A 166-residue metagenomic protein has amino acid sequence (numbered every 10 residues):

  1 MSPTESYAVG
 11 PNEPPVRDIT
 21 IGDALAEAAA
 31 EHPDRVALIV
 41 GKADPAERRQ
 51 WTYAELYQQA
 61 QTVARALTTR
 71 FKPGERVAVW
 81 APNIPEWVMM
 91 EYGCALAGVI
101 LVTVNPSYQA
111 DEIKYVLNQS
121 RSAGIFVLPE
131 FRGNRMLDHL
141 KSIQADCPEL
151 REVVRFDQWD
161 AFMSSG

Functional and structural regions predicted by a protein language model:
M1-E13: Basic/polar N-terminal segments that are highly enriched at the extreme N-terminus, encompassing both cleavable
Y7-A8, K42-D44, R121: Short, histidine-centered active-site or binding-site loop motifs used for metal coordination, general acid-base
G10-I19, W159-G166: Flexible, low-complexity linker/hinge segments
E13-R17, E55, V102-V104: Short, flexible loop segments at the rims of nucleotide/cofactor-binding pockets, characterized by
V16-I39, Q58: A short N-terminal helical cap/helix-turn-helix that marks the beginning of AMP-binding/adenylate-forming
L25, M90, L140: Aromatic/hydrophobic pocket-lining residues that form π-stacking "cages" and hydrophobic walls in ligand
D34, L38-Y92, Q109-K114, D160-S165: Conserved AMP-binding/adenylate-forming core of the ANL superfamily
T69, L96-S164: Structural core segment of the AMP-binding/adenylate-forming
